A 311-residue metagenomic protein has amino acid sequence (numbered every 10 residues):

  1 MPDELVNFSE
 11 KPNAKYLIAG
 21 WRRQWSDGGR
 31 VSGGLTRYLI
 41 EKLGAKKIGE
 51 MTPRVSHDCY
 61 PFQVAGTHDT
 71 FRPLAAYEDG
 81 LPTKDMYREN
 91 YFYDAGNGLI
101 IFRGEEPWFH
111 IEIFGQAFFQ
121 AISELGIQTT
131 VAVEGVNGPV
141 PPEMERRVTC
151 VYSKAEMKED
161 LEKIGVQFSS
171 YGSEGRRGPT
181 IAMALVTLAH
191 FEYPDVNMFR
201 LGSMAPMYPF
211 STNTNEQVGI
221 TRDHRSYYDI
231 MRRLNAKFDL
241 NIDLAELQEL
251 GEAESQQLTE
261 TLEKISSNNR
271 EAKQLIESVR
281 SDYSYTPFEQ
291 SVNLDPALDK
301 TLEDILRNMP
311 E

Functional and structural regions predicted by a protein language model:
M1-L125, G138-E311: Accessory terminal and edge-of-domain segments that mediate assembly/interaction and cofactor placement around
Q128: Conserved acidic residues
G135: N-terminal glycine-rich phosphate/adenylate-binding segment common to multiple enzyme folds
